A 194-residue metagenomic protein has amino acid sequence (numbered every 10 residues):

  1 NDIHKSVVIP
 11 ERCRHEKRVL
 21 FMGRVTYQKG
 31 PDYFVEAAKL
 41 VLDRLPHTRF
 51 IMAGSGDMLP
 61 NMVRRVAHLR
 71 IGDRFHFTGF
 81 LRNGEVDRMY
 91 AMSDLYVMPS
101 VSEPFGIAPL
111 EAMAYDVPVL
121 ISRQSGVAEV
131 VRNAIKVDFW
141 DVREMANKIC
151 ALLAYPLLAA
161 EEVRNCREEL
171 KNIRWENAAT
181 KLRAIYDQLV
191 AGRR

Functional and structural regions predicted by a protein language model:
N1-E16, A191-R193: Acidic anion/phosphate-binding donor-loop and adjacent secondary structure in glycosyltransferase catalytic cores
E11-K29, V35-A38: Conserved donor-binding/catalytic core segment of Leloir-type glycosyltransferases
V63-L81: Nucleotide-activated donor-binding/catalytic signature segment of Leloir-type glycosyltransferases, i.e., the conserved
F80-L81, R88-S93: Short alpha-helical donor nucleotide-sugar binding micro-motif in glycosyltransferases
V101: Aromatic "clamp/platform" in nucleotide-sugar-dependent glycosyltransferases that forms part of the donor/acceptor
P118-I121: Short hydrophobic beta-strand element within catalytic cores of glycosyltransferases and related nucleotide-activated
A134-R143, A151-P156: Conserved acidic donor-binding segment of nucleotide-sugar-dependent glycosyltransferases
L157-Q188: A charged, aromatic-enriched C-terminal amphipathic alpha-helix characteristic of glycosyltransferases across folds
